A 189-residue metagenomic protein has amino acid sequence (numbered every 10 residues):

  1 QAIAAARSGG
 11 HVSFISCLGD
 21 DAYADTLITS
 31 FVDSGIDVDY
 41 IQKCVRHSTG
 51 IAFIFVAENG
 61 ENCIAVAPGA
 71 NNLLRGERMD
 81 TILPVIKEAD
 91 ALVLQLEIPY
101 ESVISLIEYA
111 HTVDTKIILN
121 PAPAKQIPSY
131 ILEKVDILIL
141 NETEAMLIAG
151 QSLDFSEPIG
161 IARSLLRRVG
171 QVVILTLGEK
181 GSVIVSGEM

Functional and structural regions predicted by a protein language model:
Q1-V12, D33, R163-R168: A short, N-terminal amphipathic alpha-helix
A4, S30, V85, S129-I131 (+1 more regions): Well-formed, non-transmembrane alpha-helical positions, independent of function
R7-D90, E108: Conserved N-terminal subdomain of the carbohydrate kinase-like
S16, L94-L96, N120: Glycine- and other small-residue-rich loops at beta-strand/loop junctions that grip anionic moieties
D21-A22, S48, E101, K125-I127: Short alpha-helical
D90-A91, V172: Structural motif
E97-I104: Active-site-adjacent beta->alpha loops and helix N-cap segments on the catalytic face of soluble alpha/beta enzymes
I104-M189: Conserved phosphate/ATP/ADP-binding segment of small-molecule kinases
